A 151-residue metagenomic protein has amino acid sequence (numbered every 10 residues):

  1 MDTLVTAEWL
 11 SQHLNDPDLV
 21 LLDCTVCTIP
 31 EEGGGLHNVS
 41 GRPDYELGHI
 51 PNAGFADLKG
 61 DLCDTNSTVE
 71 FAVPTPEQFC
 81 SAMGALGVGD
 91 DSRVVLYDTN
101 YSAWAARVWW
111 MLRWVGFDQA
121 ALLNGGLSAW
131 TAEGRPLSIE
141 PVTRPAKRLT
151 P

Functional and structural regions predicted by a protein language model:
M1-P151: Cytosolic catalytic domains that perform sulfur/thiol-centered chemistry
